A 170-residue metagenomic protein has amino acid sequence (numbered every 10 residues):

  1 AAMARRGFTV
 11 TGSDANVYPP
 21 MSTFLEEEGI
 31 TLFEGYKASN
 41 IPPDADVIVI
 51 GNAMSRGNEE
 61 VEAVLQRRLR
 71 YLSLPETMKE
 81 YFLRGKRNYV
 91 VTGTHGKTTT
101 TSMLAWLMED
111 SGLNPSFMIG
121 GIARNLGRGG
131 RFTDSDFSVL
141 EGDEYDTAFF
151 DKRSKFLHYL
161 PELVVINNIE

Functional and structural regions predicted by a protein language model:
A1-T77: N-terminal leader/targeting and accessory segments in enzymes
N40-P43, N52, R56-E170: Phosphate-binding loop of NTP-binding sites
